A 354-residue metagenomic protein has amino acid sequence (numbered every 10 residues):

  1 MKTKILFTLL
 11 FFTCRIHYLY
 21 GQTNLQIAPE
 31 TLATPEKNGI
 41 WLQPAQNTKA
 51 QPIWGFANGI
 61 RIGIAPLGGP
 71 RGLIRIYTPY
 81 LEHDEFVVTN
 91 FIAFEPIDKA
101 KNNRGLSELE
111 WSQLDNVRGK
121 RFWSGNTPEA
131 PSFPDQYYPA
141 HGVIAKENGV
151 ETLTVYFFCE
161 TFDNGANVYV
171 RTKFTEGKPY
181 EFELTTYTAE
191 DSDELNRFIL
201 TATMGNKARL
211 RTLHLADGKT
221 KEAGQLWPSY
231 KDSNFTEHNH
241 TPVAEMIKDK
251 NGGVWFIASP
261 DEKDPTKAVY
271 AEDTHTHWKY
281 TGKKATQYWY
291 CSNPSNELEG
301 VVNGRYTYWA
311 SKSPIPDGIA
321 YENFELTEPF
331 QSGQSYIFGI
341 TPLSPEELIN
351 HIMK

Functional and structural regions predicted by a protein language model:
I5-T13: Sec-dependent N-terminal signal peptides
T13-Y20: C-terminal segment of classical bacterial N-terminal signal peptides
Q22-R121: Beta-strand-rich N-terminal accessory domains
T23-I60, L67, A244-K354: Beta-strand-rich recognition/accessory modules
W111-D191, L195, R209: Extended, loop-rich substrate-binding clefts of extracytoplasmic carbohydrate-active enzymes
Y169-R171, G177-E237: Acidic (Asp/Glu-rich), glycine- and aromatic
T220-P260: Glycine-rich (often Gly-Gly/Gly-Pro-rich) flexible segments and glycine-rich loop motifs, frequently accented by
